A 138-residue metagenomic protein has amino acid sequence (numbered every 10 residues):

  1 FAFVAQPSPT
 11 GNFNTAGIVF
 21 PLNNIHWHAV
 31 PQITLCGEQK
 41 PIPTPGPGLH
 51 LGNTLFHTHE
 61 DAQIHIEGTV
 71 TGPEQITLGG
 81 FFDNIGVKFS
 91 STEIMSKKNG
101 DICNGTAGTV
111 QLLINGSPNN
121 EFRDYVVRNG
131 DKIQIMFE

Functional and structural regions predicted by a protein language model:
F1-E138: Ubiquitin-like/PB1-type beta-grasp interaction modules and other compact soluble beta-rich domains
